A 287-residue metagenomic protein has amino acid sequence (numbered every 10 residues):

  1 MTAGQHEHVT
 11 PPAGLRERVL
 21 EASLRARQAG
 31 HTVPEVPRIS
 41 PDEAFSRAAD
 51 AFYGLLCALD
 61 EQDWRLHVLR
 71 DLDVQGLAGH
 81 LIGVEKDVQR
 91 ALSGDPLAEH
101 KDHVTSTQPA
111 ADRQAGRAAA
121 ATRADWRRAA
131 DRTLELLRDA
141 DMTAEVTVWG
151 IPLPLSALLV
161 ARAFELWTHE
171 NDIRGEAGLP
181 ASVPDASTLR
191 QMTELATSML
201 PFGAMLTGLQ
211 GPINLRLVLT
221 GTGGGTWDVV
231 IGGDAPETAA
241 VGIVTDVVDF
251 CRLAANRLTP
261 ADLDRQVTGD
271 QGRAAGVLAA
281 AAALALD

Functional and structural regions predicted by a protein language model:
M1, G79, P109: Local cysteine-cluster metal-coordination motifs and their immediate loop/turn environment, predominantly Fe-S cluster
M1-P41, L59, D63-V74, S93-V104 (+1 more regions): Structured surface interface patches that mediate subunit assembly and partner/cofactor docking
S40-C57, V84-D87, D95-R117: Soluble acyl-CoA-dependent acyltransferase catalytic core bearing the H(X)4D motif
F45-F52, V74-Q89, D112, A119 (+2 more regions): Alpha-helical transition-metal enzyme core signature, strongest for iron centers
